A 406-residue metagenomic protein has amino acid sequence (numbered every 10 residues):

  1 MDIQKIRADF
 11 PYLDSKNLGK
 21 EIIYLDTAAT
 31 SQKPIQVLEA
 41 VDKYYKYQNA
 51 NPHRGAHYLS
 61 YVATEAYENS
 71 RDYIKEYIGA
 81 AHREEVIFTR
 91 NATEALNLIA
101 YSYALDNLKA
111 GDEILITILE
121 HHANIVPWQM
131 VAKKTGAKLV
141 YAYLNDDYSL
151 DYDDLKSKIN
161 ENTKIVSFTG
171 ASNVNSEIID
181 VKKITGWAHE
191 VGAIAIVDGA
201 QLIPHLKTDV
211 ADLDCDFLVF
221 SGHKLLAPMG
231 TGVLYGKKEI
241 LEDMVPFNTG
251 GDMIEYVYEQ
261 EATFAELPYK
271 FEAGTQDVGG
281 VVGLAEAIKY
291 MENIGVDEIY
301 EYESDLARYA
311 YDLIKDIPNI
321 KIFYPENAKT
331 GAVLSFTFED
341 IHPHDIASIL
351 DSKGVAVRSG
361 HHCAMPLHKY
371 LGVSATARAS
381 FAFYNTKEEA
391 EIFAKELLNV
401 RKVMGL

Functional and structural regions predicted by a protein language model:
M1-L406: Pyridoxal 5′-phosphate
